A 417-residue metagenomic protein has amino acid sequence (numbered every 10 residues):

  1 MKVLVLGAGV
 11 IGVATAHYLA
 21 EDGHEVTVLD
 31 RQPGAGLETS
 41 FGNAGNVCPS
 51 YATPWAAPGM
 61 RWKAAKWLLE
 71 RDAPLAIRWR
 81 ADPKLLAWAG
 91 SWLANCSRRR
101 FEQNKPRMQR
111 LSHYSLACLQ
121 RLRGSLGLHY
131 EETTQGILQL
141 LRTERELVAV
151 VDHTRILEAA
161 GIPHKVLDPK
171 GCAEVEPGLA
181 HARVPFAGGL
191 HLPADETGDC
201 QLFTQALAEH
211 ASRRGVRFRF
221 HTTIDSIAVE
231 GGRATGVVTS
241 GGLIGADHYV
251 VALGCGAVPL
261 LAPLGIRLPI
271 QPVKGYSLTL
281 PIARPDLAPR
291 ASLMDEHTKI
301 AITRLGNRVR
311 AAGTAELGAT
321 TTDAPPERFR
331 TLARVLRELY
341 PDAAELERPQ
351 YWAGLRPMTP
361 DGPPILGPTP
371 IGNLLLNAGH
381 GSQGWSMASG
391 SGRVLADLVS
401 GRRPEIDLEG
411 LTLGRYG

Functional and structural regions predicted by a protein language model:
K2-V28: N-terminal Rossmann-like FAD-binding beta1-loop-alpha1 element of flavoenzymes
E21-F41: Glycine-rich FAD pyrophosphate-binding loop
G42-P169: Dinucleotide-binding Rossmann-like beta1-alpha1 core, especially the glycine-rich loop that anchors the ADP
N43-Y51, W55-N95, I224-A234, G242-G372: Active-site substrate-recognition segment that forms the wall of the catalytic cavity or substrate channel
Q103-L116, Q139-A149, L190-E209, D323-T331 (+1 more regions): Short beta-strand to alpha-helix junction loop
V148-A160, A180-D247: Helical element adjacent to the flavin cofactor pocket in flavoenzyme catalytic cores
H164, A194, E296-H297, T321 (+1 more regions): C-terminal catalytic lobe of FAD-dependent flavoproteins
